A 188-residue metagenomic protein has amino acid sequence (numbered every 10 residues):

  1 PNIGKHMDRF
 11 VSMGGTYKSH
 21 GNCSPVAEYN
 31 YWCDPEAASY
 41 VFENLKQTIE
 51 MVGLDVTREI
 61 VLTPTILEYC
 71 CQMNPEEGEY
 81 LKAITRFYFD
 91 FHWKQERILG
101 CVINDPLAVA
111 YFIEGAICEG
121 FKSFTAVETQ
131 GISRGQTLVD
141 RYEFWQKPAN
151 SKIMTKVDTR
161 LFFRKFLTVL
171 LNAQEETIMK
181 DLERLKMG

Functional and structural regions predicted by a protein language model:
P1-E59, P64: Active-site histidine-anchored catalytic micro-motif
W32-E36, I49-G188: Conformational coupling and interaction surfaces
